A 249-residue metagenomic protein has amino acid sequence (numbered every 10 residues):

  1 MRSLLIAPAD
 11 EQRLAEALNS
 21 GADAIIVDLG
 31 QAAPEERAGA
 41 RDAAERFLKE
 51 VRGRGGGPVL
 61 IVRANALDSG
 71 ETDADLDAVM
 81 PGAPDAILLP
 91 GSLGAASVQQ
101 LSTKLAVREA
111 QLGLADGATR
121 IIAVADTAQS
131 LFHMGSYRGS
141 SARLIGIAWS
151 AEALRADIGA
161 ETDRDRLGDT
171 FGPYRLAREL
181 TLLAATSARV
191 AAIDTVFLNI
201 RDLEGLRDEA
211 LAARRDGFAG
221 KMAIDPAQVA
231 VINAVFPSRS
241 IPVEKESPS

Functional and structural regions predicted by a protein language model:
M1-S249: Expand to "…catalyze enediolate/carbanion chemistry for C-C bond making/breaking, isomerization, decarboxylation
